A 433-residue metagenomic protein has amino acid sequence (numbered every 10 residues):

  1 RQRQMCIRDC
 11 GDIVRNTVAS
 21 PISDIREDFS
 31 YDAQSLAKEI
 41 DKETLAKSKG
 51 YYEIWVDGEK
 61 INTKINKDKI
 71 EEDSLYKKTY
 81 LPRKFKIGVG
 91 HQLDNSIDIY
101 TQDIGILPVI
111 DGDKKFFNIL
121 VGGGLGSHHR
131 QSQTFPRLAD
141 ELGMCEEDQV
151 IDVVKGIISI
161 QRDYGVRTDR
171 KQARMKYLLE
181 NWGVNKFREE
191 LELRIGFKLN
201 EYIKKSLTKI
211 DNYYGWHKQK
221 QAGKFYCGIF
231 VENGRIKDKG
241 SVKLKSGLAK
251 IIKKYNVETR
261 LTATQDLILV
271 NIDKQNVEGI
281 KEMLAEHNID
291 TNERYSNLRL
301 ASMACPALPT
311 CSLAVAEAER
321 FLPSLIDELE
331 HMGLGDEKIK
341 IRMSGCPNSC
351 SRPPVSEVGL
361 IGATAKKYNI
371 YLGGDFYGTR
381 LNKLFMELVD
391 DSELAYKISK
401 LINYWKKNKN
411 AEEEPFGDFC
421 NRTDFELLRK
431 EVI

Functional and structural regions predicted by a protein language model:
Q2-I7: Short, small-residue-biased leader/transition segments that mark boundaries at the very start of proteins
R8-G11, K49-V56, Q161-L179, F197-D211 (+4 more regions): Flexible, glycine/charged-enriched surface loops at secondary-structure junctions
R8-K84, V315-R320: Acidic low-complexity segments
R15-D24, T134-D140, W216-D238, M303: Short glycine-/aliphatic-rich beta-strand segments at the starts of folded cytosolic domains
V18-I22, K86-S96, S296-A314, K340-S356: Local cysteine-cluster metal-coordination motifs and their immediate loop/turn environment, predominantly Fe-S cluster
D73-R188, P354-N410: Mobile "lid/hinge" segments at catalytic clefts and subdomain interfaces of large enzymes
S74-Y76, A173-S246: Accessory "access/gating" subregions that flank catalytic or transport cores
Q149-S159, I236-Y255, E278-M283: Short amphipathic alpha-helix segments
